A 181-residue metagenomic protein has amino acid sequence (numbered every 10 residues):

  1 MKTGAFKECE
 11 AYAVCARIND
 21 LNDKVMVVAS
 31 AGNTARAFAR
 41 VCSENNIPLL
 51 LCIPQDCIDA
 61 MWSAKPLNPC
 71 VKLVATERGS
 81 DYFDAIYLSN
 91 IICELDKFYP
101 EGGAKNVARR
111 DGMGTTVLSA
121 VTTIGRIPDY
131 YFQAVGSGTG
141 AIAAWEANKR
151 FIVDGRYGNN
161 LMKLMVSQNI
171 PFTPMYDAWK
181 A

Functional and structural regions predicted by a protein language model:
M1-A181: PLP-dependent amino-acid enzyme catalytic core
